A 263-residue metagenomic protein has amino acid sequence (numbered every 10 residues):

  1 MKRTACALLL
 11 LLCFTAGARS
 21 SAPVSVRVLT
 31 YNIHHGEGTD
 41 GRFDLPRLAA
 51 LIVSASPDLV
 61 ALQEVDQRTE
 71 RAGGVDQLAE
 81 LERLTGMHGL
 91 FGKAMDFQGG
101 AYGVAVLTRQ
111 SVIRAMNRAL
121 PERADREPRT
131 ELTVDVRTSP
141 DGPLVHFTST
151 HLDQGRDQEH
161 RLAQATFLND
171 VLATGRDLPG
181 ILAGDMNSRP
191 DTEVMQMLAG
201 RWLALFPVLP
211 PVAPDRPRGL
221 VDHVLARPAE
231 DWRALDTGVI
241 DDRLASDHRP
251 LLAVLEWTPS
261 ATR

Functional and structural regions predicted by a protein language model:
K2-C6, F14-L84, D96-V104, T166-N169 (+1 more regions): N-terminal, active-site-proximal structural segment of metallo-dependent hydrolase catalytic domains
V26-I33, L48-G73, L107, V134 (+5 more regions): Active-site beta-strand/loop signature of hydrolases that rely on acidic residues for catalysis
Y31-H34, L62-V65, M87, G92-M95 (+10 more regions): Active-site-proximal beta-strand/loop segments in catalytic clefts of secreted hydrolases
G36-G38, Q67-G73, F97-G99, G155-D157 (+2 more regions): Active-site environment of divalent metal-dependent phosphoester hydrolases
D40, V65-L144, D231, G238-D241: Structured beta-strand-rich core segments of catalytic domains in phosphoester-bond hydrolases
V53-P57, E82-G86, L90, V112 (+2 more regions): Sec-exported extracytoplasmic/periplasmic mature domains
D135, E159, T166, L172-I181 (+1 more regions): Metal-dependent phosphoester-hydrolase catalytic domains
T138-R161: Metal-dependent phosphoester/phosphodiester hydrolase catalytic core
